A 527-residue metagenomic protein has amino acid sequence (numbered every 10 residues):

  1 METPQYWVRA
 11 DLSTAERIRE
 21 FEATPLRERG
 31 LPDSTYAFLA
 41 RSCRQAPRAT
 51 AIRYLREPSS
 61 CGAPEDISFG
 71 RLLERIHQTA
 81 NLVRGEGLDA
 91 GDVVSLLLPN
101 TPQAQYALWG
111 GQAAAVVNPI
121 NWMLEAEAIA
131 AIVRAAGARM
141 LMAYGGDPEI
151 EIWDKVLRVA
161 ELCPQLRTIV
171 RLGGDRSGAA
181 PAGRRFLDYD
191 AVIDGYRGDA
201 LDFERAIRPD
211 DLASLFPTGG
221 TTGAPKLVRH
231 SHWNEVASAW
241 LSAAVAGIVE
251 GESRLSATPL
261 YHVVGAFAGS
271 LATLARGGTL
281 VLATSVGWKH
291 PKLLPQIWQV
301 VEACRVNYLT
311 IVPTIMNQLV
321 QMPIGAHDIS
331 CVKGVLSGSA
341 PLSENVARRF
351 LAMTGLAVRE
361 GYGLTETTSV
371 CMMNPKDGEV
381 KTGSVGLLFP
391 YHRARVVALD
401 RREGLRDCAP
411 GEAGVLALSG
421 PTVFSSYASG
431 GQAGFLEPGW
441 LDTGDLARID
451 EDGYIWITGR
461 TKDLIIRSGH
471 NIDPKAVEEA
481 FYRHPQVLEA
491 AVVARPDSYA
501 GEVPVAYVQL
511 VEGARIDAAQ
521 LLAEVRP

Functional and structural regions predicted by a protein language model:
M1-Q5, A115-A191, E512-A514: Structural core segment of the AMP-binding/adenylate-forming
P32, P47-T50, R171, R176 (+4 more regions): Conserved pre-ATP/AMP-binding loop-to-beta segment of ANL
R48-T101, Q105-L108, E125-A130, R185-D194 (+1 more regions): Conserved AMP-binding/adenylate-forming core of the ANL superfamily
D66-G70, A213-A237: Conserved AMP-binding A3 loop
P99, A143-L157, S285-G287, E302-R349 (+3 more regions): Adenylate-forming
A104, L124-R134, L141-G146, L309 (+3 more regions): AMP-binding/adenylate-forming catalytic core of the ANL superfamily
V236-S253, Y261-N307, M316, M322: Conserved AMP-binding/adenylation subdomain of ANL enzymes
A283, G334-V335, L342-G361, T365-I455 (+3 more regions): Conserved AMP-binding/adenylate-forming
